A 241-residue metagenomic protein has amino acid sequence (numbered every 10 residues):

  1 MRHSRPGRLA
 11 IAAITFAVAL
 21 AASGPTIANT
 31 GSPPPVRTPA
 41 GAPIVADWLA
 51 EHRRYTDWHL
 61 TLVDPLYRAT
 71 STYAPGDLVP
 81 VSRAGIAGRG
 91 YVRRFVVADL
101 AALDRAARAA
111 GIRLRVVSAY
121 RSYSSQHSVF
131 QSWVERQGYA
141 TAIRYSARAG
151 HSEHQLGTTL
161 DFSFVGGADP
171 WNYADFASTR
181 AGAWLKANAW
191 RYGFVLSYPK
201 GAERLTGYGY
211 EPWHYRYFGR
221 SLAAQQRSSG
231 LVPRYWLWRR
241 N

Functional and structural regions predicted by a protein language model:
R2-R8, A12-A119, Y123-N241: Extracytoplasmic cell-surface/polysaccharide-interacting catalytic and binding patches
